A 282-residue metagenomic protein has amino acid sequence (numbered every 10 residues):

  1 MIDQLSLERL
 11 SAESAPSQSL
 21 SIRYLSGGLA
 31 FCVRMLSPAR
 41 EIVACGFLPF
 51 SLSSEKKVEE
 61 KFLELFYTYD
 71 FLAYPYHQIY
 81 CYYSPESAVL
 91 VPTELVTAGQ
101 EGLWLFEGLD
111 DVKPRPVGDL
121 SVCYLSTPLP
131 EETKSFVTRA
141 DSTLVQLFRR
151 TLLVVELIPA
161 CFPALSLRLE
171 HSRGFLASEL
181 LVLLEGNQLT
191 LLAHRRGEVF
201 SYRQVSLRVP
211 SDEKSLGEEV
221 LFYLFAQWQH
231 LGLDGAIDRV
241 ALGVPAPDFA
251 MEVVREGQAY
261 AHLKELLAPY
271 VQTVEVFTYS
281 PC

Functional and structural regions predicted by a protein language model:
M1-A39: N-terminal basic/disordered segments at the start of proteins
P16-Q18, H77, S178: Residue-level marker for the onset of beta-strands and adjacent loop->beta junctions in well-ordered domains
S21, F71-S87, G235-E252: Short glycine-rich phosphate-binding loop at a beta-alpha junction
R23-L29, C123-A236: Small-residue (GG/TT-enriched) beta-loop-alpha framework at ligand/catalytic clefts
L29, P49-S53, S87-L90, A246-M251: Short acidic, S/G/P-rich loop/turn micro-motifs used as interaction or catalytic elements
A44-K57, R203-V205, E213: A cross-kingdom feature marking solvent-exposed beta-strand/loop segments within repeated, beta-rich binding/scaffold
C45-S51, E60-E170: Active-site neighborhood for divalent-cation/phosphate handling
F200-P281: Accessory, usually C-terminal, subdomains that scaffold auxiliary metal cofactors
